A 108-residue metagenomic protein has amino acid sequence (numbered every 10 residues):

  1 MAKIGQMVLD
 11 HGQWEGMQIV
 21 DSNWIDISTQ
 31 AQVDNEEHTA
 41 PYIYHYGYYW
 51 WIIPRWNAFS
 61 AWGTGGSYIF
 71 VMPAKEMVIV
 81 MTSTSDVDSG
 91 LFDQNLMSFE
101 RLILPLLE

Functional and structural regions predicted by a protein language model:
M1-V20, I25: Bacterial peptidoglycan biogenesis and beta-lactam-recognition machinery
G5-G12, S28, Q32, P54 (+1 more regions): Sec/Tat-exported extracytoplasmic proteins
V20, Y42, N95: Short acidic-hydrophobic sequence patches enriched in Asp/Glu that either
S22-T29, E100-L104: Hydrophobic core segments within long, regular secondary-structure runs in both alpha- and beta-rich folds
I25-T82: Active-site Gly/Thr loop motif
V33-N35, S89-Q94: Noncatalytic linker/hinge segments flanking ATPase motor cores
S85-V87: A short acidic/small-residue loop/turn micro-motif
L91-E108: Short, gly/Ser/Thr-rich active-site loops of penicillin-recognizing serine hydrolases
